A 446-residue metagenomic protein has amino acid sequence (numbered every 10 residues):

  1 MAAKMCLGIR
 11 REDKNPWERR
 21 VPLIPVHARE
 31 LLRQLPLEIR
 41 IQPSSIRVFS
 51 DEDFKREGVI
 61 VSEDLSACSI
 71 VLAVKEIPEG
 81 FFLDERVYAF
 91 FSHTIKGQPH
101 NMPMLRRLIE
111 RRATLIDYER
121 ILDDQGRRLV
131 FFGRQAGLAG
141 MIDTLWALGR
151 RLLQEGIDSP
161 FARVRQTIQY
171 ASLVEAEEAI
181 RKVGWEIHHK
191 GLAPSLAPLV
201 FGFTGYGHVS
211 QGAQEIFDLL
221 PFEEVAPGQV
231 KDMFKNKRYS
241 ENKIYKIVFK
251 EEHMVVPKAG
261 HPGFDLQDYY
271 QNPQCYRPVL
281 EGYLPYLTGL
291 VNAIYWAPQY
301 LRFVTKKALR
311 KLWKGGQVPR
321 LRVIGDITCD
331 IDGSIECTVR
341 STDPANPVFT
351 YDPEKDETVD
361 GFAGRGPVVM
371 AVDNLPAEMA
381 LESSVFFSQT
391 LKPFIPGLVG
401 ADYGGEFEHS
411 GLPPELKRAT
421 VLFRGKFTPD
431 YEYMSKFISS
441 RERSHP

Functional and structural regions predicted by a protein language model:
A2, T114-R181, L312-V323, T328-P446: Adenosine-phosphate binding glycine-rich loop
A3-R107, R111: An N-terminal-biased, well-structured beta-alpha scaffold segment characteristic of Rossmann-like dinucleotide-binding
R11-S44, G156-T288: Glycine-rich phosphate/diphosphate-binding loop of Rossmann-like nucleotide-binding domains
R33-L37, V59, E110-T114, W146-Q154 (+7 more regions): Generic secondary-structure signature for well-ordered alpha-helical cores
E63-L65, G80-L83, G191-L196, Y283 (+2 more regions): Solvent-exposed alpha-helices and their adjacent loops that cap or buttress functional pockets in soluble metabolic
S92, M104, R111, E119-D124 (+11 more regions): N-terminal Rossmann-like NAD(P) cofactor-binding subdomain of oxidoreductases, focused on the glycine-rich
R238-V359: Rossmann-like adenosine-cofactor binding region
